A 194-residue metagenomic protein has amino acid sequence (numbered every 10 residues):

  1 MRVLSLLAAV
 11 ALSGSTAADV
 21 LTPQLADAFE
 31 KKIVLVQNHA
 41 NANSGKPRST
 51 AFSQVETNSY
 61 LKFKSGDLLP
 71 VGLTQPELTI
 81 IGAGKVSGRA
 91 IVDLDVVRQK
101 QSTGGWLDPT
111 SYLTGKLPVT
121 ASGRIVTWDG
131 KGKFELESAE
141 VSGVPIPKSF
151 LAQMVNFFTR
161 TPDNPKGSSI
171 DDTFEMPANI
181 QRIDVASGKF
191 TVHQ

Functional and structural regions predicted by a protein language model:
M1-A9: Sec-dependent signal peptide recognition, specifically the positively charged N-region followed immediately by
S13-S15: N-terminal signal peptide c-region/cleavage motif recognized by signal peptidases
A17-Q194: Extracellular/lumenal and peripheral-membrane lipid-interaction modules
